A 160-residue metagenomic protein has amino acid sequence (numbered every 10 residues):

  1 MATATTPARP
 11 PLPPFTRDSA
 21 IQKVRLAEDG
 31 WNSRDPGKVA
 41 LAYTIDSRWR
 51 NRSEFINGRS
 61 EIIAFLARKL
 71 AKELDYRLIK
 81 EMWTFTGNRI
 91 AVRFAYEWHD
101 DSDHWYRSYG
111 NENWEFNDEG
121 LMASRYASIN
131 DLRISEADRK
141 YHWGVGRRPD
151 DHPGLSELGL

Functional and structural regions predicted by a protein language model:
M1-I45, L155-L160: Short, low-complexity N-terminal intrinsically disordered segments enriched in polar/charged residues
A2-F15, A64-L160: A beta-strand edge to alpha-helix "cap/lid" segment located at domain peripheries
A27, R50, P149-D150: Intrinsic-disorder/low-complexity regions
D29-N32, T44, R48, A67 (+1 more regions): Short helix-capping and hinge/turn segments at secondary-structure transitions, especially at repeat and domain
R48-A67: Short solvent-exposed beta->alpha transition segments
